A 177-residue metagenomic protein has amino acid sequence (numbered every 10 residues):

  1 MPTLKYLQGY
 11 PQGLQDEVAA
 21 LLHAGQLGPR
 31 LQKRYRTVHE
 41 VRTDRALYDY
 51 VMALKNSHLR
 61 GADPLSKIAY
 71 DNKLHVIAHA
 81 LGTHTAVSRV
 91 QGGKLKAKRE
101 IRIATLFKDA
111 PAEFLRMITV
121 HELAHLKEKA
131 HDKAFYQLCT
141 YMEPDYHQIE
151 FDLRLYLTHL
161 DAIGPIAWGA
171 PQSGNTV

Functional and structural regions predicted by a protein language model:
M1-R116, L126-V177: Active-site-proximal or metal-binding-adjacent scaffold patches in catalytic folds
T119: Walker B beta-strand of ABC/ABC-like P-loop ATPase nucleotide-binding domains, specifically the conserved hydrophobic
E122: Walker B catalytic acidic pair
